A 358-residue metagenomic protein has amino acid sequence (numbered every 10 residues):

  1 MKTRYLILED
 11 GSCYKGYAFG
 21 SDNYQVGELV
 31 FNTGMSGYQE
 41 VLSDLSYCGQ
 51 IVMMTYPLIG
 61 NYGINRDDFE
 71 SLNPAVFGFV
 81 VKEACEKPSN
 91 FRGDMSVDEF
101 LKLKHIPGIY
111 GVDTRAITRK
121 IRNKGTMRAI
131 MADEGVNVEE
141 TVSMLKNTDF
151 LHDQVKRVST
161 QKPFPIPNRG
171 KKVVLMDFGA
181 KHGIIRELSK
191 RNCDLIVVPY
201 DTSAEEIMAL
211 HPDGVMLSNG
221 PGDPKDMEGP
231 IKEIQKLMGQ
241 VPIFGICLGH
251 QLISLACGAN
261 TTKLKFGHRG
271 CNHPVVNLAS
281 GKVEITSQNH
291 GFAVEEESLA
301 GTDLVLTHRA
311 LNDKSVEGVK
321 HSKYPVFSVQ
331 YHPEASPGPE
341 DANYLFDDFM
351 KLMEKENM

Functional and structural regions predicted by a protein language model:
M1-D201, E205, A209-L210, P224 (+2 more regions): RNA-binding accessory domains that recognize and position tRNA/RNA substrates
Y5-L6, P274-V276, G318: Residue-level detector of beta-strand face positions
P107, K172, P242-F244, N260 (+1 more regions): Proline-centered loop/turn at the N-terminus of a beta-strand
D113, C247, H290, H332: Active-site glycine-centered loops adjacent to acidic/histidine catalytic or metal-binding residues that shape
K172-D177, T286-S287, F327-Y331: Active-site-proximal beta-strand elements of phosphoester/diester hydrolases
D194, P242, I285, P325-F327: Structural signature of beta-strand start/N-cap positions in the alpha/beta core of ABC transporter nucleotide-binding
G214, S218-I285, A293, G338-E356: Cysteine-nucleophile active-site neighborhood
K282-Y324: Catalytic beta-strand/loop cores that center a nucleophilic Ser/Cys/Thr and support acyl-enzyme chemistry
